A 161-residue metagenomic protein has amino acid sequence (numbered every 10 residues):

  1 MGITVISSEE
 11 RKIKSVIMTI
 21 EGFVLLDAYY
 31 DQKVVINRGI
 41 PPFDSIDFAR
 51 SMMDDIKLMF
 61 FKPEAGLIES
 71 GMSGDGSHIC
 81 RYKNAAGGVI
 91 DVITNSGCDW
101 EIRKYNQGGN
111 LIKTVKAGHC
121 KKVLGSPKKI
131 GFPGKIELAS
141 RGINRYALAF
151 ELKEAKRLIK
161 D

Functional and structural regions predicted by a protein language model:
M1, P41-D47, A155-D161: N-terminal leader/targeting segments and the immediate start of mature chains
M1-Q32, I36-N37: N-terminal mature ectodomain segment of secretory-pathway/periplasmic proteins
I17-E21, Y30-V34, P41-P42, N106 (+2 more regions): A mature extracytoplasmic/lumenal domain signature
I20-V24, F43-D44, G88, Q107-L111: Short, surface-exposed beta-strand-loop junctions and turns on beta-sheet-rich folds
V24-Y29, D47-S51, I112-K116, Y146-A149: A short, polar/proline- and glycine-enriched secondary-structure boundary/capping micro-motif
V35-I68: Acidic/charged, solvent-exposed loop-and-adjacent secondary-structure segments enriched in E/D, K/R, S/T, and G/P
A65-I79: Short glycine-rich, low-complexity/disordered patches
H78-D161: Gly/Pro-enriched, hydrophobic low-complexity segments that function as extracytoplasmic propeptides/linkers
